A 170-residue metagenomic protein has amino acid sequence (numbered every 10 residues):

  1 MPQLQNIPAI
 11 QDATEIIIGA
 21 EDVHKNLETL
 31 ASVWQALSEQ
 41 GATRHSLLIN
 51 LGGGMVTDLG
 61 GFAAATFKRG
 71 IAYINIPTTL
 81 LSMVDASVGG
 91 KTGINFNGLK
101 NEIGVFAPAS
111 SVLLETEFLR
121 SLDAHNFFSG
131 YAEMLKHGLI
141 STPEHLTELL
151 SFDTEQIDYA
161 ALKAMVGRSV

Functional and structural regions predicted by a protein language model:
M1-L47, A160: ATP/NTP phosphate-donor binding region
Q3, D58-L59, M83: Phosphate- and divalent-cation-binding pockets in alpha/beta enzyme and binding domains that engage nucleotide-derived
I17, N50-G52, N75, L113: Short beta-strand segments
L27-L30, G60-G61, H125: Conserved strand-to-helix beginnings and helix N-cap segments that scaffold or border functional pockets
W34, A132, L150, G167-V170: Amphipathic, well-packed alpha-helical segments that form the structural scaffold of globular domains
S46-A65: Glycine/serine-rich anion-binding loops at beta->alpha junctions that coordinate negatively charged ligand groups
F62-I157: A glycine/threonine-rich phosphate-anchoring loop and its flanking beta-alpha core in nucleotide/phosphate-binding
F152-V170: Oxyanion-binding "anion nests"
